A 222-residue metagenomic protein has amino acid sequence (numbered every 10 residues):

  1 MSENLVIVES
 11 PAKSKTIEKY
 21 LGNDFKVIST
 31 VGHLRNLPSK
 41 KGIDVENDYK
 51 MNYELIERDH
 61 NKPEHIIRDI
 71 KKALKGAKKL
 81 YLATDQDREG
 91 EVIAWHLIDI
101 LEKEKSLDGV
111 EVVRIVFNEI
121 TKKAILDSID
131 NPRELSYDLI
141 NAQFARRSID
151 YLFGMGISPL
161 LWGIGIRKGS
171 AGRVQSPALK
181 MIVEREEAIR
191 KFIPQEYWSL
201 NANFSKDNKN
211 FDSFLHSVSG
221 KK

Functional and structural regions predicted by a protein language model:
M1-R147, F153, F214-S217, K221: Intrinsically disordered, low-complexity regulatory segments
K75-G76, I120-F204: C-terminal or mid-to-C-terminal helical accessory/interaction module adjacent to the motor/catalytic core
Y197-K222: Compact Cys/His-rich, Zn2+-coordinating modules
